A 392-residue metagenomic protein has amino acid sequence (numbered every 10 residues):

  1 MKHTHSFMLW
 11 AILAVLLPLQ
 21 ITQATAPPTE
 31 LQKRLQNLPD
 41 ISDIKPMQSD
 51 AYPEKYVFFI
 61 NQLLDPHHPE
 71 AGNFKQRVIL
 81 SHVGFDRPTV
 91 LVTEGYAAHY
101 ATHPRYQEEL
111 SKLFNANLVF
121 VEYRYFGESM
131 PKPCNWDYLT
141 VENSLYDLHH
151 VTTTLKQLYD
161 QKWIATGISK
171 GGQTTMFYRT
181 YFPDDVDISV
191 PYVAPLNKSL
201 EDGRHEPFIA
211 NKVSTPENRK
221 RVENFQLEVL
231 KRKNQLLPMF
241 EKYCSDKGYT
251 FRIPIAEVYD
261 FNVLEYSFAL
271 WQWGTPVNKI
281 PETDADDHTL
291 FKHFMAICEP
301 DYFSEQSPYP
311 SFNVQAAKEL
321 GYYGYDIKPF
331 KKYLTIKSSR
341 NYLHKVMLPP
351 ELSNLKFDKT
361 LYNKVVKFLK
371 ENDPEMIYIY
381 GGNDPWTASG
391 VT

Functional and structural regions predicted by a protein language model:
A24-A116: Catalytic-loop region of hydrolases
S111-E128: Conserved alpha/beta-hydrolase
Y138-Q157: Alpha/beta-hydrolase active-site loop
Y159-S169: Alpha/beta-hydrolase fold nucleophile elbow
G172-P183: Short glycine-enriched nucleophile-adjacent loop and the immediately C-terminal alpha-helix near the catalytic center
D185-Y243: A catalytic-pocket lid/entrance helix-loop region that shapes and gates access to the active site across common
K242-D358: Alpha/beta-hydrolase fold active-site neighborhood
Y378-Y380: Short beta-strand/loop motif that positions the catalytic acidic residue of the alpha/beta-hydrolase fold
